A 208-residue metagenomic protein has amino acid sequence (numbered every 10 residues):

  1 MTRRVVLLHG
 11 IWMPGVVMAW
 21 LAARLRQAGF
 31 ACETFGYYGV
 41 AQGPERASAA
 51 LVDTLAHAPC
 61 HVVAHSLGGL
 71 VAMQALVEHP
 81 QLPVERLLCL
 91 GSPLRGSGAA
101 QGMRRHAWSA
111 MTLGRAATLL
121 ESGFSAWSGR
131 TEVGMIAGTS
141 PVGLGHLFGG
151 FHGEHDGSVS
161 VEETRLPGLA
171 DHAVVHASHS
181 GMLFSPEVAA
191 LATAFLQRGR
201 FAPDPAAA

Functional and structural regions predicted by a protein language model:
M1-R3: A short, charged/proline- and glycine-enriched loop that marks the coil->beta-strand transition at the N-terminal
V5-I11, G15-W20, R24-E132, P141 (+2 more regions): Serine-dependent carboxylesterase/thioesterase catalytic core of lipase-like alpha/beta-hydrolase/SGNH enzymes
R130-A208: C-terminal catalytic-base region of ester-bond hydrolases, centering on the histidine of the charge-relay
